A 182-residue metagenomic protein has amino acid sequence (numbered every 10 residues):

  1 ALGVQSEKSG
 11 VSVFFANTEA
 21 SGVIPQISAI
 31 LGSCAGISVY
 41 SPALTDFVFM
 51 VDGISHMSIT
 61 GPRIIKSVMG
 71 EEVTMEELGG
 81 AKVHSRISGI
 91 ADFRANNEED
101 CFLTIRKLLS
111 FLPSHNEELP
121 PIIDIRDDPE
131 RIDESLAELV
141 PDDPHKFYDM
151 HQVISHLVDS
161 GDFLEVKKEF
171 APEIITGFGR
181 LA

Functional and structural regions predicted by a protein language model:
A1, S21-V23, K66, R86 (+3 more regions): Gly-rich Lys/Arg/Thr-decorated short loops/hinges at beta-loop-alpha junctions or inter-strand turns that position
A1-E117: Conserved catalytic cores of soluble enzyme domains, especially glycine-rich substrate-binding beta-alpha loops
V13-A16, M50-V51, M57-T60, V140-K146 (+1 more regions): Generic detector of short, locally flexible boundary/turn motifs and exposed helical patches
P25, P42, P62, P120-P121 (+3 more regions): Proline-rich intrinsically disordered, low-complexity coils
S55-H56, S135, P172-E173: Generic structural motif recognizing short loop/turn segments at the entrances and edges of beta-strands
D92-Q152: Terminal amphipathic helices with adjacent charged low-complexity linkers/tails
H145-A182: Non-catalytic terminal/interface segments that mediate subunit docking, oligomerization, and allosteric communication
